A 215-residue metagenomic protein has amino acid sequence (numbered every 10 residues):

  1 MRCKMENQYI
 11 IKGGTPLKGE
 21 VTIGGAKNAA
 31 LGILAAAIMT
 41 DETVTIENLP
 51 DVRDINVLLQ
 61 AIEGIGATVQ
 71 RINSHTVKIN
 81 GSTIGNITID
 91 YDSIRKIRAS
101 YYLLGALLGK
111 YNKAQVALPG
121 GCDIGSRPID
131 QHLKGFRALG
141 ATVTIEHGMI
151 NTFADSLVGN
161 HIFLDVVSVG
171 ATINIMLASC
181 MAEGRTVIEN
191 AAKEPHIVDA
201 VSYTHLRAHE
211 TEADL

Functional and structural regions predicted by a protein language model:
M1-K4: Short, Lys/Arg-enriched N-terminal segments with co-localized hydrophobic residues within the first ~10-30 amino acids
E6-D51, T76-I124, F153-K193: Structural motif
A67-T68: A glycine-rich helix N-cap at a beta->alpha junction
R71-I72: Active-site cofactor/substrate anionic-group-binding motifs, chiefly glycine- and Lys/Arg-rich phosphate-binding loops
R127, T144-L157, P195-H196: Intrinsically disordered, low-complexity linker/loop segments enriched in Gly/Pro and charged/polar residues
R127-A138: Well-ordered mid-protein domain cores that form the structural environment of catalytic cofactors
T204-T211: Conserved small/polar residues in nucleotide/adenosyl-binding loops
